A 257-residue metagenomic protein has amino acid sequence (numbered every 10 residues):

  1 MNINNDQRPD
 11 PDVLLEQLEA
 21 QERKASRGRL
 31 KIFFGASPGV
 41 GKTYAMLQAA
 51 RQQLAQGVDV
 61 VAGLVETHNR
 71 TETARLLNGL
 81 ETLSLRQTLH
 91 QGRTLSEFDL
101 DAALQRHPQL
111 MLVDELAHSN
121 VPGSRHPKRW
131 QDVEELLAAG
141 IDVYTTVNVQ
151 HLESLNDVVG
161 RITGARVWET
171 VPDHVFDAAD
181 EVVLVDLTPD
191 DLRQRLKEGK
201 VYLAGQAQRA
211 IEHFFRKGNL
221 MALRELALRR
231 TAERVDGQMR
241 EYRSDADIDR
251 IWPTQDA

Functional and structural regions predicted by a protein language model:
N2-E19: N-terminal pre-Walker A segment at the start of P-loop NTPase domains
Q17, R23-R29, F33, A178 (+1 more regions): Membrane-embedded alpha-helical bundles that form conduits across membranes
R27-Q105: Conserved P-loop
Q52, E66-T71, A117-H118, V143 (+2 more regions): Conserved nucleotide-binding/hydrolysis micro-motifs of P-loop NTPases
D59, H107-L110, A139-T145: Loop/turn-to-beta-strand initiation segments
E115-W130, S154-D157: Conserved ATPase-coupling elements of RecA-like P-loop NTPase cores
K128-N148: Substrate-engagement module of ASCE P-loop NTPases
V149-A178, L184-D186, D190-L196: Conserved catalytic-core segment of NTP-binding enzymes
